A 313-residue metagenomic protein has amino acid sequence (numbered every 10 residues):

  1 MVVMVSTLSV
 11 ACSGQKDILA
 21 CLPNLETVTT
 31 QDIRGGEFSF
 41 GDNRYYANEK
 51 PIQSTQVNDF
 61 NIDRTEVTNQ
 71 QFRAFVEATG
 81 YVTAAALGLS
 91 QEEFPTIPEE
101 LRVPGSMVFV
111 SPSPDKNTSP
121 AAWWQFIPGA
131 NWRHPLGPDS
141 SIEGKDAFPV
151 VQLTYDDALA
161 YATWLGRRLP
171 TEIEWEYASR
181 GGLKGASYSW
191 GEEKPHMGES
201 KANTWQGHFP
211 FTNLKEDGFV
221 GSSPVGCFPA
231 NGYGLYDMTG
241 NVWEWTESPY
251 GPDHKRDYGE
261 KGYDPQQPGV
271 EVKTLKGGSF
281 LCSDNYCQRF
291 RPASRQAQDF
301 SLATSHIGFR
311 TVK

Functional and structural regions predicted by a protein language model:
M1-T7: Bacterial N-terminal signal peptides
V10-A11: C-terminal motif of bacterial Sec signal peptides marking the signal peptidase cleavage site
D17-P23, A47-T55, G80-E99, P104 (+6 more regions): Surface-exposed recognition segments
E26, A47-V82, V108-L183, K215-Y233: Short aromatic-cysteine micro-motif
T29-F40: Mature N-terminal segment immediately following signal peptide/propeptide cleavage in secreted/periplasmic
D42, R64, Q71, V76 (+5 more regions): Activation segment
E93-D139, E199-F209, K276-L281: Core domains of carbohydrate- and sulfate-ester-processing enzymes
G185-L214, V220-S222: Chymotrypsin/trypsin-fold serine protease catalytic domain
